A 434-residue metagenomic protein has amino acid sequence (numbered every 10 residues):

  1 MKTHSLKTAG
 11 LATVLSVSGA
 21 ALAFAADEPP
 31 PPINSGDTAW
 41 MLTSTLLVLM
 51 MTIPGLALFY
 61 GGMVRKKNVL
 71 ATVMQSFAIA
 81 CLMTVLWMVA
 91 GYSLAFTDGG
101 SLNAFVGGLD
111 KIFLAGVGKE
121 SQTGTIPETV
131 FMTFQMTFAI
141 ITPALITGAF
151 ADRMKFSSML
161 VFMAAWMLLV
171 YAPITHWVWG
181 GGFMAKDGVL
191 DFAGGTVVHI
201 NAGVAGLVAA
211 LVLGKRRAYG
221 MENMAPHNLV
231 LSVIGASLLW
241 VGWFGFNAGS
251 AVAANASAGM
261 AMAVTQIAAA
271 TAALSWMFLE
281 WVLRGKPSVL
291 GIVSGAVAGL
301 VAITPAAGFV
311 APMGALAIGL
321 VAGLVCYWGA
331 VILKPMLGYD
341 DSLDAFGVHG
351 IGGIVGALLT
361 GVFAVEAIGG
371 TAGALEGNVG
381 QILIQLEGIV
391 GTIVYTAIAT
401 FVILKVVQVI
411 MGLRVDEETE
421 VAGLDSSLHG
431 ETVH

Functional and structural regions predicted by a protein language model:
M1-A26: N-terminal secretory/membrane targeting signals
F24-H434: Glycine- and aromatic-enriched membrane alpha-helices
